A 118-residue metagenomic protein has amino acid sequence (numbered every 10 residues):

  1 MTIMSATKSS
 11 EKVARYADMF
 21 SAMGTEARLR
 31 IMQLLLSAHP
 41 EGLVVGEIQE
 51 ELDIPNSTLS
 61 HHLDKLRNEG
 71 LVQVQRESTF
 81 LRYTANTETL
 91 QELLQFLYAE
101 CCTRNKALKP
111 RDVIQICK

Functional and structural regions predicted by a protein language model:
T2-Y16, L36-S37, T87-K118: Amphipathic alpha-helical dimerization/coiled-coil segments that flank or bridge DNA-binding/regulatory modules
T7, A14, I31-M32, S60 (+1 more regions): Generic hydrophobic-segment detector
E11, R15-P55, E77-T89: N-terminal helix-turn-helix DNA-binding core of bacterial DNA-binding proteins
A27, G42-L43, L59, R104 (+1 more regions): Secondary-structure transition/capping residues
E50, R67-N68: Alpha-helical residues within the helix-turn-helix
P55, S60-H62: Short coil turns linking two alpha-helices in DNA-binding domains
R67, S78, A99-C101: A general structural signal for short secondary-structure boundary/capping elements
L71-Q73: A short, conserved structural fragment
